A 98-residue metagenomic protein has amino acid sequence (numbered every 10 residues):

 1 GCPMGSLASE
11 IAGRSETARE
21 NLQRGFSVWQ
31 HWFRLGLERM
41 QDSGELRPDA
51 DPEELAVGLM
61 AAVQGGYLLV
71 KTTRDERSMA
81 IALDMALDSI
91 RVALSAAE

Functional and structural regions predicted by a protein language model:
G1-T17: Amphipathic alpha-helical segments used for helix-helix packing
R19-Q30, A56: Amphipathic, non-transmembrane alpha-helical scaffold segments
S27-S43, E53, A62, T72-E98: C-terminal peripheral helix-coil segments that are non-catalytic and often amphipathic
P48-A56: Membrane-interface starts of transmembrane alpha-helices
